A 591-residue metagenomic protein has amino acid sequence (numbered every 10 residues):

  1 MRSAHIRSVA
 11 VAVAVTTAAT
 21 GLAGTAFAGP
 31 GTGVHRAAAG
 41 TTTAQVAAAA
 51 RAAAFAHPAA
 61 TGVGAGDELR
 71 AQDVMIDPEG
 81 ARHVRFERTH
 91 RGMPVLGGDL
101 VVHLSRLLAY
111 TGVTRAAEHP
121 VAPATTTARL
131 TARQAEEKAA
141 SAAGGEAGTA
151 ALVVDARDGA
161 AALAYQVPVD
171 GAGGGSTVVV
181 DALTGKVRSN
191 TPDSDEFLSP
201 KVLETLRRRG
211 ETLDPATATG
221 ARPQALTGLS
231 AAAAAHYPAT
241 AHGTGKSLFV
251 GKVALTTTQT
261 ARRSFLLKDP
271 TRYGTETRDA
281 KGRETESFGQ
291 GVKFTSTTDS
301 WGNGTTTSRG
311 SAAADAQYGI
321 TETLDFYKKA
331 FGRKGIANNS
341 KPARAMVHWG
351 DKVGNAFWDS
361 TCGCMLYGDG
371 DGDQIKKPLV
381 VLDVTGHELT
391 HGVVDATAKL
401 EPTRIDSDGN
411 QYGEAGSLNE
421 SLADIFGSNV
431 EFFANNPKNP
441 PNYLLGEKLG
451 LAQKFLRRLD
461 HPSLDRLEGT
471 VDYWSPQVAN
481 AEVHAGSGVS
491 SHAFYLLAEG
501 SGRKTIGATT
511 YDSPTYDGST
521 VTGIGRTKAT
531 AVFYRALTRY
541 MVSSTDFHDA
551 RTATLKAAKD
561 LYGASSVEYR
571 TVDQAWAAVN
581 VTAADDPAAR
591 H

Functional and structural regions predicted by a protein language model:
R2-A14, A18-P215, T219, K341-W358 (+1 more regions): Segments that shape or occlude catalytic/ligand-binding pockets
R2-V9, V15-T17, A23-A28, K201-E276 (+3 more regions): Topogenic and prosegment regions of secretory-pathway hydrolases and membrane enzymes
G24-R36, H103-E118, E276-T305, P462-L467 (+2 more regions): Short, compositionally biased low-complexity segments
T125-L130, F265, D460-H461: Short, polar loop/linker segments at the starts of domains and inter-domain junctions
A164-P168, K186-K329, N338, V353 (+4 more regions): Acidic/polar low-complexity interaction segments
G310-G386, V394-H591: Zinc-dependent metallohydrolase catalytic domains
L389: Active-site neighborhood of glycoside hydrolase catalytic domains
